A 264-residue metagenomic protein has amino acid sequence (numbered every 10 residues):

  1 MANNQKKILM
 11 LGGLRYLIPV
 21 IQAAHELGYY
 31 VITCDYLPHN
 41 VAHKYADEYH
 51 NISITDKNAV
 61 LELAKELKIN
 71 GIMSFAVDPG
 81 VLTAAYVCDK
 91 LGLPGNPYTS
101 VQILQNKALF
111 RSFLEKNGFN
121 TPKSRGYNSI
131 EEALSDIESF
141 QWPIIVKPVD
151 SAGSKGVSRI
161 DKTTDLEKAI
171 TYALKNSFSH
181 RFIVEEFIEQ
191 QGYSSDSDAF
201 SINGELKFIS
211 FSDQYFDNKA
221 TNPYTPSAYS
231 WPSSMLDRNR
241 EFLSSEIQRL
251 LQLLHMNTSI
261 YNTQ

Functional and structural regions predicted by a protein language model:
M1-S100, E131: ATP-binding N-terminal substructure of ATP-dependent carboxylate-amine bond-forming enzymes
T33, G95-P97, K123, V146 (+1 more regions): Hydrophobic residues in well-ordered beta-strands that form the structural core
A42-Y45, V60-E62, I103-L109, G156 (+1 more regions): Short, charged, surface-exposed secondary-structure boundary motifs
I103-I183, N203-E205, S233-S245, R249: Active-site nucleotide/adenylate-binding loops and adjacent lid/helix of ATP-dependent enzymes
T164, E186-S194, D198-M256, I260: ATP-dependent carboxylate/phosphate-activation module, predominantly the ATP-grasp catalytic core and closely related
T263-Q264: A glycine-rich phosphate-binding loop feature that marks nucleotide/adenosyl-phosphate handling sites
